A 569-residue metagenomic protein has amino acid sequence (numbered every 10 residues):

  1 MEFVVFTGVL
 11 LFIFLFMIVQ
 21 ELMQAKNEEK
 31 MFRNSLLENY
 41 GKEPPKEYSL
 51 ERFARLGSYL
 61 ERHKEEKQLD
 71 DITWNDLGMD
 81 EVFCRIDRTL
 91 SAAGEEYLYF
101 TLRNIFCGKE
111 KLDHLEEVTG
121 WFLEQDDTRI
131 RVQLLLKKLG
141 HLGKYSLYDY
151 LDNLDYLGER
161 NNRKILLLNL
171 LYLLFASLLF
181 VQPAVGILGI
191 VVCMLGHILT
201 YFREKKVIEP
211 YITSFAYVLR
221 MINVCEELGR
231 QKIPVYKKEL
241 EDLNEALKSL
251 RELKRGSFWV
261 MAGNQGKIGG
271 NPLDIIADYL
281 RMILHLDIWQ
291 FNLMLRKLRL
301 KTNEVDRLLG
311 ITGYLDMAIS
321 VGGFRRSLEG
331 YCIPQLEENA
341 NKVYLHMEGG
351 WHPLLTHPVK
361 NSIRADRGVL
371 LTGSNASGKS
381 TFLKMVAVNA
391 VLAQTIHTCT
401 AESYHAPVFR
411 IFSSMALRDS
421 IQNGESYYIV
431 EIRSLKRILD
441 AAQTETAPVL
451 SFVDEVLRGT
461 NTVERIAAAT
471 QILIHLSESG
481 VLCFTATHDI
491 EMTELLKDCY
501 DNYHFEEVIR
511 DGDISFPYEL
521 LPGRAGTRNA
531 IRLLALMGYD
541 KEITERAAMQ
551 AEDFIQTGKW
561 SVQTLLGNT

Functional and structural regions predicted by a protein language model:
M1-S374, F382-L383, A387, A393-R410 (+1 more regions): Alpha-helical coupling/stalk and coiled-coil linker elements that connect catalytic or binding modules and transmit
V321, L328-T569: ATPase nucleotide-binding head domains, primarily ABC-like/P-loop NTPase cores
